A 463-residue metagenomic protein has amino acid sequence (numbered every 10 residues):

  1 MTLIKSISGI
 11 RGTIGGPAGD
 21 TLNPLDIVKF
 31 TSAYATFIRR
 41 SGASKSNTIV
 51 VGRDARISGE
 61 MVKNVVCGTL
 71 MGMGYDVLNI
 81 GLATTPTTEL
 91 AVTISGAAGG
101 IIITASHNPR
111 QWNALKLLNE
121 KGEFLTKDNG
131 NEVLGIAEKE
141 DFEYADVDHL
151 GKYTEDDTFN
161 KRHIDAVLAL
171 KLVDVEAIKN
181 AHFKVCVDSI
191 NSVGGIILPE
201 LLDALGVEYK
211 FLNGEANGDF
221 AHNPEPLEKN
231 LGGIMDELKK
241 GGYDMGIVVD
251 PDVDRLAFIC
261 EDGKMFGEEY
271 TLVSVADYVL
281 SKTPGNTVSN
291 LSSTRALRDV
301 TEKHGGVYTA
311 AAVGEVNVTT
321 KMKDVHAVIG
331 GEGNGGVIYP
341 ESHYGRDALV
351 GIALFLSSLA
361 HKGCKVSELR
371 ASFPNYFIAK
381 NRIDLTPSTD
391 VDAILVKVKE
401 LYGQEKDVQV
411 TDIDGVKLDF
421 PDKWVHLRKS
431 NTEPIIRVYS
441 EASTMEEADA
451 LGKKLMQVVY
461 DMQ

Functional and structural regions predicted by a protein language model:
M1-G68, G72-M73, K152-V185: An N-terminal, well-structured beta->alpha segment
T13, N113-L238: Gly/Ser/Thr-enriched, mixed-charge loops and adjacent short helices that form phosphate/oxyanion-binding elements
T36, T48-W112, E200-I259: N-terminal small/polar loop signature for handling phosphorylated ligands or for N-terminal nucleophile
G52-R53, V187-S189, C260, E341 (+1 more regions): Short glycine-centered, acidic/aromatic-flanked micro-motifs in structured strand/loop junctions that mark active-site
M71, N131-D165, C260-G333, V337-I338: Proline/glycine-rich low-complexity loops and linkers
A97-W112, L238-C260, M265, Y308-A310 (+1 more regions): Glycine-rich phosphate-binding loop
T283-Q463: Phosphate-binding and adjacent anionic-ligand microenvironments
